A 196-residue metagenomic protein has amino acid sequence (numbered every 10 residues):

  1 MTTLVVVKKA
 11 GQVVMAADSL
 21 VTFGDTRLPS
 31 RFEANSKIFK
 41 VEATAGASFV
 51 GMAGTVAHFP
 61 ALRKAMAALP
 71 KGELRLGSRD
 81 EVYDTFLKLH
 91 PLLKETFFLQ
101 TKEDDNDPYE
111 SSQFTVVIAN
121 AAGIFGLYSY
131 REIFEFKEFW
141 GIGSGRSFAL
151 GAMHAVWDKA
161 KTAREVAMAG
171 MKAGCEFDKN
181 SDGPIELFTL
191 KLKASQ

Functional and structural regions predicted by a protein language model:
M1-E103, Y109, F134-R164, S181 (+1 more regions): Conserved short S/T/G-enriched processing/targeting/catalytic segments and their helical context
Y109-G143: Long, charge-patterned amphipathic alpha-helical coiled-coil/hairpin "stalk" segments used as oligomerization
Q113-F114, A122, F188-Q196: An exposure/low-complexity boundary signal
K161-K179: Conserved post-catalytic alpha-helical subdomain immediately downstream of the catalytic base and nucleotide-binding
